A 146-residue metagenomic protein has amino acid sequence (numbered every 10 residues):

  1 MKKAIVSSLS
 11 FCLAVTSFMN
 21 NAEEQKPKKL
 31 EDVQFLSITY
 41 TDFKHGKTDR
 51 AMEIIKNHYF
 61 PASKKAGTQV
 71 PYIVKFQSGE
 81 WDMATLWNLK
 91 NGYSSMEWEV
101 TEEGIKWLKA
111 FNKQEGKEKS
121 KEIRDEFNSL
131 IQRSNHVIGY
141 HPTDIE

Functional and structural regions predicted by a protein language model:
M1-K26: Bacterial Sec-dependent N-terminal signal peptides
I5, P27-L30, N57, P61-Y72 (+3 more regions): An amphipathic, aromatic/His-enriched active-site/gating alpha helix that lines ligand/cofactor pockets
T16, D82-T85: Short, solvent-exposed polar/charged micro-motifs at secondary-structure junctions
M19-F35, D144-E146: Sec-dependent signal peptide cleavage junction
D32-D42, A84-T85: Active-site-flanking beta-strand signature of metal-NTP-handling nucleotidyl enzymes and homologous cyclase-like
I38-Y40, V137-T143: Short amphipathic
T39, A51, T85, S95-M96: Hydrophobic pocket/interface hotspot
D42-M52: Short, surface-exposed ligand-recognition loops at beta-strand->loop->(often short) alpha-helix junctions that present
